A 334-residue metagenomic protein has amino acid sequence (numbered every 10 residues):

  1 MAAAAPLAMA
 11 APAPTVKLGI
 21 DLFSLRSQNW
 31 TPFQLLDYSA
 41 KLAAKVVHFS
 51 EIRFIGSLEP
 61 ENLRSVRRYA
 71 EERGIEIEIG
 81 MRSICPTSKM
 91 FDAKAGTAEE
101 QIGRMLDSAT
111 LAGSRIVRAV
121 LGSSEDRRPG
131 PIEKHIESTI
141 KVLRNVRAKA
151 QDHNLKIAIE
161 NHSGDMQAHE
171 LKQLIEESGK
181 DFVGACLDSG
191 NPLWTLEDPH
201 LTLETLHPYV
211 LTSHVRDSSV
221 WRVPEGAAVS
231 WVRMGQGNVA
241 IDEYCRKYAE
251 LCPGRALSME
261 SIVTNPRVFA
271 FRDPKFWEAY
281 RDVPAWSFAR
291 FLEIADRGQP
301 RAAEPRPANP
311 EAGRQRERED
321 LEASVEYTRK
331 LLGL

Functional and structural regions predicted by a protein language model:
A3-P14, Y69-I77, S88-G184: Active-site acidic/histidine proton-transfer and metal-coordination neighborhood in alpha/beta enzyme cores
A3-P6, A11-K17, F33-L35, A40 (+2 more regions): Histidine-acidic metal/acid-base catalytic patches
P12-N29, R67, E71: Mobile, glycine- and charge-enriched loop segments and immediately flanking short secondary-structure elements within
V16-L22, V47-F49, I77-R82, V117-A119 (+4 more regions): Hydrophobic faces of well-ordered beta-strands that scaffold small-molecule active sites in alpha/beta enzyme cores
L25-W30, S50-N62, C85-A98, E125-P129 (+4 more regions): Acidic-and-aromatic substrate-binding clefts and catalytic sites of carbohydrate-active enzymes
F33-R53, S108, A112-I116: Catalytic domains of carbohydrate-active enzymes, especially glycoside hydrolases
Q34, S57-S65, A93-Q101, G130-K141 (+4 more regions): Alpha-helix N-cap and loop-to-helix initiation/capping positions
Y38-K41, S65-Y69, S108-L111, N145-K149 (+3 more regions): Alpha-helical scaffold elements within enzyme catalytic domains, especially in hydrolases
